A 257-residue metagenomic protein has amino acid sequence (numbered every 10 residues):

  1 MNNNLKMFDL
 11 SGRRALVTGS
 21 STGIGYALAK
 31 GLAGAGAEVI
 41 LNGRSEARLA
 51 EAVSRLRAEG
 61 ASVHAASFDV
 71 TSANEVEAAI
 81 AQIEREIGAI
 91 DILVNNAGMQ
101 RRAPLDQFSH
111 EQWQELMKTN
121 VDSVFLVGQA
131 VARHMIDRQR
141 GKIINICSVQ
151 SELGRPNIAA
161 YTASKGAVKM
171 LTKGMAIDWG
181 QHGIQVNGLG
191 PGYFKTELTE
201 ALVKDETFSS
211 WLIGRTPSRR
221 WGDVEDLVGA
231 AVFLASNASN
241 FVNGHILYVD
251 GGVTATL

Functional and structural regions predicted by a protein language model:
N2-D9, L153, V232, N243-L257: Short C-terminal tail/terminal secondary-structure segment of NAD(P)H-dependent dehydrogenase/reductase domains
R14, S21-G23: Conserved glycine-rich cofactor-binding loop
P104-L105, Q112-Q114, I143, L212: Substrate-binding pocket helix/loop in short-chain dehydrogenase/reductase
D106, L153-A159, Q181-H182, R219 (+1 more regions): Active-site loop immediately N-terminal to the catalytic Tyr-X3-Lys motif of short-chain dehydrogenase/reductase
G128, S164, T172: Active-site helix of classical SDR
R133, I177-Q181, N240: Alpha-helical segment proximal to the catalytic Tyr-Lys
S148: Residue(s) in the substrate-gating loop at a strand-loop-helix junction that position the organic substrate next
